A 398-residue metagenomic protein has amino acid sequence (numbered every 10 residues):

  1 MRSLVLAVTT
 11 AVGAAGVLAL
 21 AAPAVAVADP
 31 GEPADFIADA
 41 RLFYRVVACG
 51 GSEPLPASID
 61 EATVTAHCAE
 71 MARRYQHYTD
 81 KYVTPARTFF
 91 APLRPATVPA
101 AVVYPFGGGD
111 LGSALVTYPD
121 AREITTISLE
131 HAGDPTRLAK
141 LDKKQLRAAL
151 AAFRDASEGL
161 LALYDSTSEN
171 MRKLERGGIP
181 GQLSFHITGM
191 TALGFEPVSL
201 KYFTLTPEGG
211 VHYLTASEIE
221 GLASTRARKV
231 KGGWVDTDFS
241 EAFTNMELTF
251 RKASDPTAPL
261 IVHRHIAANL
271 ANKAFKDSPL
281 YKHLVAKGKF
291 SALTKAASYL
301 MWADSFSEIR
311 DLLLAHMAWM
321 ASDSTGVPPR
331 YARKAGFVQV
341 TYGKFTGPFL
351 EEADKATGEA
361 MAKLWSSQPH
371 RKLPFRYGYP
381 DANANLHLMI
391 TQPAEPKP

Functional and structural regions predicted by a protein language model:
M1-L4: Positively charged n-region of N-terminal signal peptides that target proteins for export
A7-A21: Bacterial N-terminal signal peptides
A22-A28: Sec/Tat signal peptide C-region and signal peptidase I cleavage site
D29-G159, D236-P398: Non-globular targeting/processing and membrane-anchoring segments
A162-F239, N245-E247: Short helix-loop boundary/capping segments
